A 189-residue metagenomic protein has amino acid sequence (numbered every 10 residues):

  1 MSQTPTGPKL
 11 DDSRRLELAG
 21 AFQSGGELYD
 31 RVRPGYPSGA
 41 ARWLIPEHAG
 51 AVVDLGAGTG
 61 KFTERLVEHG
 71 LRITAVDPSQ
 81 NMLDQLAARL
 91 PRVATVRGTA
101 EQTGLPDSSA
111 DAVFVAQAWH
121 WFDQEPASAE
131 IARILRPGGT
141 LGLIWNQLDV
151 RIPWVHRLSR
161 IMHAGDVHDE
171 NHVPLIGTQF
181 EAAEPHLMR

Functional and structural regions predicted by a protein language model:
S2-H48, K61: Conserved class I S-adenosyl-L-methionine
A49-G56: Conserved class I S-adenosyl-L-methionine
A51, R72, A94, S109-D111: Structural signature of beta-strand start/N-cap positions in the alpha/beta core of ABC transporter nucleotide-binding
T59-Q102: Class I SAM-dependent methyltransferase SAM/SAH-binding core
E101-A112: A short acidic, Gly/Pro-enriched loop at the edge of an enzyme's catalytic core that lines a small-molecule cofactor
Q117: Short catalytic micro-motifs in class I SAM-dependent methyltransferases
F122-E130: A short, conserved alpha-helix within the catalytic core of class I
A132, R136-R189: Conserved catalytic/acceptor-binding region of the Class I
